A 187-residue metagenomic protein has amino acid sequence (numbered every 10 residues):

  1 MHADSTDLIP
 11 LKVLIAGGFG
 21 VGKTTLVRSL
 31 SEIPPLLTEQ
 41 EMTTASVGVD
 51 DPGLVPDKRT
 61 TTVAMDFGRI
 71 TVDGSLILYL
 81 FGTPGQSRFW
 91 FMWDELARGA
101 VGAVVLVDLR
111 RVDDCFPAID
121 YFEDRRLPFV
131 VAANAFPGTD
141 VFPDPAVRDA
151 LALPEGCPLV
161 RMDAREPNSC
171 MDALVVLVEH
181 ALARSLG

Functional and structural regions predicted by a protein language model:
M1-V55, R69-D73, I77-Y79: Conserved G1/Walker A P-loop phosphate-binding module
P10, R98-G102, R125-F129, P154-C157: Short glycine-/polar-rich loops that comprise or flank the Walker A/P-loop and associated switch/sensor motifs
L14, V130-V131: A structural signal for isolated positions on well-ordered beta-strands in alpha/beta enzyme cores
D51-S87, D94-A97: Conserved nucleotide-sensing/catalytic segment adjacent to the nucleotide-binding pocket in NTP-handling enzymes
L80-T83, A103-D108, V131-A135, R161-D163: Conserved beta-strand segments of the P-loop GTPase G domain that flank and frequently precede/overlap
Q86-R111, D120-R125: Inter-motif core of Ras-like GTPase G domains
P117-Y121, A146-V147: A general structural detector for well-ordered alpha-helical segments in enzyme core domains, enriched
P137-G187: Canonical P-loop GTPase G-domain recognition
